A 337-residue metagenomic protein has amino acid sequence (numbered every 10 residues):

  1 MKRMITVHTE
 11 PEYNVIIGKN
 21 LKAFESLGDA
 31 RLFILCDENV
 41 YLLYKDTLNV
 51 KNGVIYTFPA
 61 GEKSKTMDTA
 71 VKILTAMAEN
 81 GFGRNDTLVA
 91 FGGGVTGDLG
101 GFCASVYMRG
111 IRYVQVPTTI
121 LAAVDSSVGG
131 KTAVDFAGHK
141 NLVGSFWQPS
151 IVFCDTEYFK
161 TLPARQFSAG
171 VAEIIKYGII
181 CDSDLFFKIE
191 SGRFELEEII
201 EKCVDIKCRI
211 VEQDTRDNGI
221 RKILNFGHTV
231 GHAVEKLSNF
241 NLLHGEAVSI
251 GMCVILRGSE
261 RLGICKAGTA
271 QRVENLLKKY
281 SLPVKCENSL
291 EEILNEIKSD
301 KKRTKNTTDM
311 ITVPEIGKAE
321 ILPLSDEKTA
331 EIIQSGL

Functional and structural regions predicted by a protein language model:
M1-T87: ATP/NTP phosphate-donor binding region
E12, F102-S191: A glycine/threonine-rich phosphate-anchoring loop and its flanking beta-alpha core in nucleotide/phosphate-binding
A60, F91-G93, F226-G227: Glycine-rich beta-strand-to-loop/alpha-helix junction loops that act as flexible
G81-G83, V106-Y107, D135-F136, V143-W147 (+3 more regions): Solvent-exposed alpha-helices and their adjacent loops that cap or buttress functional pockets in soluble metabolic
V95-F102, A123, A233: Short glycine/serine/threonine-rich phosphate/pyrophosphate-binding segments that cradle anionic phosphate groups
A172-I174, I264-L337: C-terminal charged capping/lid subdomain of soluble metabolic enzymes
F187-E291: Active-site segments that bind and position negatively charged phosphate/pyrophosphate groups
